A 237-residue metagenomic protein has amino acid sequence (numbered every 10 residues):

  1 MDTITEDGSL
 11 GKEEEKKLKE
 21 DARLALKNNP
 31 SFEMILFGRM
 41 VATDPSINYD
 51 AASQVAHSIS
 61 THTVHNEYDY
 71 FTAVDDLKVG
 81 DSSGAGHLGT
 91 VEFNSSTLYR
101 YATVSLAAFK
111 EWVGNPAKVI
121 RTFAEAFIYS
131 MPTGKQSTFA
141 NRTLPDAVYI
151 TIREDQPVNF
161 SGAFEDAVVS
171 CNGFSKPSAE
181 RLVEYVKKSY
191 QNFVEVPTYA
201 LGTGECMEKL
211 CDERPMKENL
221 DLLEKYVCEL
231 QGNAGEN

Functional and structural regions predicted by a protein language model:
M1-N237: Basic polyanion-binding and macromolecular-assembly surfaces
